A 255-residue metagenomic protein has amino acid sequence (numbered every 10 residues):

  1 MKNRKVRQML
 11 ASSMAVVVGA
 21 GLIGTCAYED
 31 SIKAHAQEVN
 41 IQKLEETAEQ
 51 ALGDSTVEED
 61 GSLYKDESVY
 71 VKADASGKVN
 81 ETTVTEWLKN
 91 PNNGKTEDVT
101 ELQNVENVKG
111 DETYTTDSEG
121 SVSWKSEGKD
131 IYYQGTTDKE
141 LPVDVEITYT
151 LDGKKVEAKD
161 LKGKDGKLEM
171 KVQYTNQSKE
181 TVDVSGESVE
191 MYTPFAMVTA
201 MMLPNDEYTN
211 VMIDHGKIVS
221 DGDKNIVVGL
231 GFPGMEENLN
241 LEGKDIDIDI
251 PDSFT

Functional and structural regions predicted by a protein language model:
K2-T255: Cytosol-facing boundaries of transmembrane alpha helices in integral membrane proteins
